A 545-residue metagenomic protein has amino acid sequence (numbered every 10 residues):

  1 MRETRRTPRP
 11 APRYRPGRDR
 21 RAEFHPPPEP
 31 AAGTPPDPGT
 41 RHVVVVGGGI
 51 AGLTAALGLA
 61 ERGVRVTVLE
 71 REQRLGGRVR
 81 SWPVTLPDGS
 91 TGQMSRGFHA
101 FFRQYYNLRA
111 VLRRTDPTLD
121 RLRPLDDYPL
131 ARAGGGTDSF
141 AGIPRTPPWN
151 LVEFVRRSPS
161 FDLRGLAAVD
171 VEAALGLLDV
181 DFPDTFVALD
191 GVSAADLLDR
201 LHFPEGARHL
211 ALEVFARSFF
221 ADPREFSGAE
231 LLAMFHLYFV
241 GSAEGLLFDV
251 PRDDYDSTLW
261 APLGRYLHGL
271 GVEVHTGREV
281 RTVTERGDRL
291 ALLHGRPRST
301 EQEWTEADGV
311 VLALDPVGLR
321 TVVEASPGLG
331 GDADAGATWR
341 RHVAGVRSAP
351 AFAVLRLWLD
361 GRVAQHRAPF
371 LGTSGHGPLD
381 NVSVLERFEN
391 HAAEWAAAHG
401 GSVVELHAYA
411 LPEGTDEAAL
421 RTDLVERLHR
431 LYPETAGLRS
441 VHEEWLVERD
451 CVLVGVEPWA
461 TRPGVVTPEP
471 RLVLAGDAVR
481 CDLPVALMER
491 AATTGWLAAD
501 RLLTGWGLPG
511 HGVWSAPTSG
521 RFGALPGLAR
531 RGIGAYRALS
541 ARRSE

Functional and structural regions predicted by a protein language model:
R2-D19, E23, G39, R278-V404 (+3 more regions): Mid-domain catalytic core of redox enzymes that form a hydrophobic substrate pocket/lid adjacent to a catalytic redox
R5, R9, A173-T282: Active-site/ligand-binding neighborhood in enzyme catalytic cores
G39-V68: N-terminal Rossmann-like FAD-binding beta1-loop-alpha1 element of flavoenzymes
A60-T85: Glycine-rich FAD pyrophosphate-binding loop
L108-R109, R113-R114, L119-G228: Mobile amphipathic helical/loop "lid" adjacent to a hydrophobic cofactor/ligand pocket
H391-A398, E448-D482: FAD-binding beta-loop-beta segment adjacent to the flavin cofactor pocket
V479-L502, W506: A conserved FAD-binding loop/helix module that cradles the flavin
R501-E545: Active-site-proximal substrate-binding core of FAD-dependent oxidoreductases
